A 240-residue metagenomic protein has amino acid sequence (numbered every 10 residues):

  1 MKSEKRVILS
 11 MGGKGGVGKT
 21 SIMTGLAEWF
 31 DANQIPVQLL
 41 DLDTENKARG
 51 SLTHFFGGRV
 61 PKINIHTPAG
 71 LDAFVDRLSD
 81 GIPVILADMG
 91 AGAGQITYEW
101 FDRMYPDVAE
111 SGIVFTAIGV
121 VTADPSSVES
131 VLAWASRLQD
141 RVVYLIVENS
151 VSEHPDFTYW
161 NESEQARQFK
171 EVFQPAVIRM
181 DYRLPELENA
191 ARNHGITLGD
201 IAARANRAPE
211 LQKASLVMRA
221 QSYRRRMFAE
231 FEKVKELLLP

Functional and structural regions predicted by a protein language model:
M1, V128, S136-L138, E210-L211 (+2 more regions): Catalytic cores of phosphodiester-bond-cleaving enzymes
K2-V7, M23, A32-W100: Nucleotide-state-sensitive switch-loop elements of NTP-binding domains
I8-M11, L86, I118-V120: Short glycine-rich or small-residue beta-strand-to-loop segments that form or flank ligand, phosphate, metal/Fe-S
L9-T24: Glycine-rich phosphate-binding P-loop
G16, N46-A48, S126, E153: Flexible, glycine-rich phosphate/dinucleotide-binding loops and adjacent beta-alpha linkers at cofactor/substrate
A93-A191: Conserved catalytic-core segment of NTP-binding enzymes
N193-P240: NTP-binding/hydrolysis catalytic cores, primarily Walker-type P-loop NTPases
